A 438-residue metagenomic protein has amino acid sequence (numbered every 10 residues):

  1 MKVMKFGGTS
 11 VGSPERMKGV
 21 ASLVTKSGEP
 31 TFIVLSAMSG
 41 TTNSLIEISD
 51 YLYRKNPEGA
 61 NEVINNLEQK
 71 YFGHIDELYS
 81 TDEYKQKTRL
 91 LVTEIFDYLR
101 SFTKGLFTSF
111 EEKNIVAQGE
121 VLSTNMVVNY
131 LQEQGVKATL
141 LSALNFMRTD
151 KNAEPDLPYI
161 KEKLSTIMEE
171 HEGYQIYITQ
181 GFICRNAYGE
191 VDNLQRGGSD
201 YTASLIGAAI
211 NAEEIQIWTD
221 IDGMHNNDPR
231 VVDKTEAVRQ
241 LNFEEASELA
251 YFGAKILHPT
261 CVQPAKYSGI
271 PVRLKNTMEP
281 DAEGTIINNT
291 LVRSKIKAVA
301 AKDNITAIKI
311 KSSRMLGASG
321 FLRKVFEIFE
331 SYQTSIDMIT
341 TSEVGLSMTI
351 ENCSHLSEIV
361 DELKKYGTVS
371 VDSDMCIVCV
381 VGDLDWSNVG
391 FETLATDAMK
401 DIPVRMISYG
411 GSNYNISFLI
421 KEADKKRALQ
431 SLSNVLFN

Functional and structural regions predicted by a protein language model:
M1-L257, V262, K421: Nucleotide/pyrophosphate-binding catalytic subdomain
V3, S10, F32-I33, Y177-T179 (+11 more regions): Structured core elements
V11, T41-T42, R148, R185-A187 (+6 more regions): Flexible loop/turn segments at secondary-structure boundaries
M38, N145, I221-D222, E279 (+2 more regions): Conserved beta-strand edge residues that scaffold enzyme active sites
N242-N288, V292-R314: A conserved active-site cap/scaffold subdomain adjacent to cofactor or substrate pockets
E283-N438: A conserved regulatory-domain signal marking ACT and ACT-like small-molecule sensing domains and adjacent regulatory
